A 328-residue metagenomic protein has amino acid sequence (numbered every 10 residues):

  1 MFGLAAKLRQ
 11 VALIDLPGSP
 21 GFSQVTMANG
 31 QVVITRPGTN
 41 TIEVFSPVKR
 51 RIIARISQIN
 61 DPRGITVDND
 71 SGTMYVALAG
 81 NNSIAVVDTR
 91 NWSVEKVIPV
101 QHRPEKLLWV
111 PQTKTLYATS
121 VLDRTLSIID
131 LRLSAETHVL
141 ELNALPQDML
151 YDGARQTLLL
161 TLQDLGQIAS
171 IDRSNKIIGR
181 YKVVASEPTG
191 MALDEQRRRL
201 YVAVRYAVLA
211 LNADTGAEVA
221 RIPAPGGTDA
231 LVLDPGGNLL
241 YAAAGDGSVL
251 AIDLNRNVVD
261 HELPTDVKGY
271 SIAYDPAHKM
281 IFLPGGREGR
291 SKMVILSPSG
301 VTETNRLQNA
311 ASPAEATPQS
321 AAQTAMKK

Functional and structural regions predicted by a protein language model:
M1-K328: Predominantly soluble domains enriched in secretory-pathway, periplasmic, or organellar proteins
